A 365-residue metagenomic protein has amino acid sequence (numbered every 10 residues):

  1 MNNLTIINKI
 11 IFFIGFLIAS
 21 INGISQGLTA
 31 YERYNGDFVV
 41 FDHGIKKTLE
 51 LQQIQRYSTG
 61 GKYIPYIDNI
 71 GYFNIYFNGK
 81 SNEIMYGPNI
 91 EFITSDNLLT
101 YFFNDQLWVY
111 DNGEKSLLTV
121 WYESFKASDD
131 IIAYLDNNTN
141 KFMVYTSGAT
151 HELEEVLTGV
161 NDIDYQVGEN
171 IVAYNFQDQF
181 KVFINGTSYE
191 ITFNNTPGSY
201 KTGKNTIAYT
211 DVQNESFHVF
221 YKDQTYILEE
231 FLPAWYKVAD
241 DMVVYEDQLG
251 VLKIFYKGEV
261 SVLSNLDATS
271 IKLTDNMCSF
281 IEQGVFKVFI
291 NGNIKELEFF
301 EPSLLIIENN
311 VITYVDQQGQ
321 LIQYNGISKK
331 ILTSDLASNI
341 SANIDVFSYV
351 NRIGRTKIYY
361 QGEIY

Functional and structural regions predicted by a protein language model:
N2-I11: Bacterial N-terminal signal peptides that target proteins for export
G23-S25: Boundary at the C-terminal end of the N-terminal hydrophobic targeting segment
G27-R33, S58-D68, N97-F102, D130-D136 (+6 more regions): Short beta-strand elements that form the blades of beta-propeller/WD-repeat-like and other beta-sheet-rich scaffold
R33-E50, G71-M85, Q106-T119, N140-V156 (+6 more regions): Surface-exposed loop/turn elements that mediate protein-protein interactions on large endomembrane-trafficking
L51-K62, G87-N97, V120-I131, T158-N170 (+5 more regions): Repeated scaffold domains used in trafficking and secretory/extracellular systems, primarily beta-propellers
E91-F183, T187-Y189, T196-S199: Long, acidic/polar, low-complexity amphipathic helices and coiled-coil-like
I171-K181, S188-K272, M277: Acidic, serine/threonine- and glycine-rich low-complexity intrinsically disordered segments that serve as flexible
